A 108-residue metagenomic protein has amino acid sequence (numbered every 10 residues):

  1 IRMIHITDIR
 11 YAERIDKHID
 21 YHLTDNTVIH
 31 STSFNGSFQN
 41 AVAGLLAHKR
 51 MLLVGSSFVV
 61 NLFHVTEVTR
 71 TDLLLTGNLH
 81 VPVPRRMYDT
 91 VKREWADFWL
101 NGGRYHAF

Functional and structural regions predicted by a protein language model:
I1-T76, P82: Conserved binding/recognition cores within well-folded domains
K92-E94: Short, surface-exposed, low-complexity cationic segments
L100-F108: Intrinsically disordered, low-complexity protein-interaction/activation regions
